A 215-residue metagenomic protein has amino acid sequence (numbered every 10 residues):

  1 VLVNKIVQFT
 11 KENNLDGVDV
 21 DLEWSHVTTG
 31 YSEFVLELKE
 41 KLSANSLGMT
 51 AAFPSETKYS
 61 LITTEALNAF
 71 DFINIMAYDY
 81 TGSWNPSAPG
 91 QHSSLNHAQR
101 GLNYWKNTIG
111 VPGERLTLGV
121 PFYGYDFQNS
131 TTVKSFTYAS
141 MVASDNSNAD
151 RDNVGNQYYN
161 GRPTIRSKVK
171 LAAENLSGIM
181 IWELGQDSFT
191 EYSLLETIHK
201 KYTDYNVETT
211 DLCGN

Functional and structural regions predicted by a protein language model:
V1-E12, S55-T64, Y159-A173: Short, acidic/polar
V1-T10, P89-Q91, L95-N96, N103 (+1 more regions): Glycan-recognition patch characteristic of GH18 chitinases/ENGases and related GlcNAc/peptidoglycan-binding proteins
L2, G30, S93-R100, Q157-T164 (+1 more regions): Soluble or luminal CAZymes and related metallo-dependent hydrolases
V3-G30, I75-D79, M180: Active-site groove signature of glycoside hydrolases
L15, F70, G113, L176-S177: A structural motif
D21-G48, F53, P163-G214: Active-site and adjacent substrate-binding regions of carbohydrate-active enzymes
W24-N146: Substrate-binding surface in catalytic domains of secreted glycosidases
G113-N175, E196-N215: Glycan-binding loop/region signatures in secreted carbohydrate-active enzymes
